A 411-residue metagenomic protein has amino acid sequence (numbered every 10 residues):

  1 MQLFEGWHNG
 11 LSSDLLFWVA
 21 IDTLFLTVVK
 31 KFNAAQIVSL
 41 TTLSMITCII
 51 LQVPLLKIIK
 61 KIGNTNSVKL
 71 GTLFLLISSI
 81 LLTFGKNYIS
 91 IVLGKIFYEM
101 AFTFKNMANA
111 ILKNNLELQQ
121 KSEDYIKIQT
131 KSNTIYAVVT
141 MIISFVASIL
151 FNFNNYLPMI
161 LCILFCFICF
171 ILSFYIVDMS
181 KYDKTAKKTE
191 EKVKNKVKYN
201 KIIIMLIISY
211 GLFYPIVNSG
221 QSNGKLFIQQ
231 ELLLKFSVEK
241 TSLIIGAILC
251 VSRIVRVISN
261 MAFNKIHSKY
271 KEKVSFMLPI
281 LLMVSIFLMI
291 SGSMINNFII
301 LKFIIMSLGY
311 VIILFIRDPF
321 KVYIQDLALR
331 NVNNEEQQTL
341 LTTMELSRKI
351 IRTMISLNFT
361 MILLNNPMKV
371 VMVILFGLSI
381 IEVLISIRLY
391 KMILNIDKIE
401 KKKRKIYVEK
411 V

Functional and structural regions predicted by a protein language model:
M1-I49, I202-C250: Helix-loop boundary and gating motifs at the non-cytosolic
G10-L11, I89-K105, I299-P319: Hydrophobic core of transmembrane alpha-helices in multi-pass small-molecule transporters, especially MFS/SLC-type
I46-Q52, I244-S268, M354: Transmembrane alpha-helices of Major Facilitator/SLC transporters
I50-K86: Conserved MFS/SLC helix-loop-helix module at the cytosolic interface between two early adjacent transmembrane helices
N66-L81, I163, K273-I290: Structural signature of the two symmetry-related core transmembrane helices
I96-Y136: Cytoplasmic helix-loop-helix junction between adjacent transmembrane helices in 12-TM secondary transporters
I176-I208, L234, Y407-V411: Juxtamembrane intracellular "pre-TM" segments in multi-pass secondary transporters
K273-F320: C-terminal transmembrane helical hairpin of 12-TM major facilitator-type secondary transporters
